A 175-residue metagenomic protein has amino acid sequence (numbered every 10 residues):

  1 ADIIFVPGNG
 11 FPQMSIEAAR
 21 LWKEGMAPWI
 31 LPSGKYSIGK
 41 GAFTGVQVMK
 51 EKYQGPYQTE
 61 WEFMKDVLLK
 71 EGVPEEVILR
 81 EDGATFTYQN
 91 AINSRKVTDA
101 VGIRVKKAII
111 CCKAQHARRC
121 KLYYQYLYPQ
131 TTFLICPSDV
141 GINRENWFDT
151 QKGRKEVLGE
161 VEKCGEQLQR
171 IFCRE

Functional and structural regions predicted by a protein language model:
A1-G153, V157: A structural signal for short, hydrophobic/glycine-enriched beta-strand patches
Q151-E175: A conserved mid-domain beta-alpha-beta active-site/ligand-binding segment of alpha/beta enzyme cores
